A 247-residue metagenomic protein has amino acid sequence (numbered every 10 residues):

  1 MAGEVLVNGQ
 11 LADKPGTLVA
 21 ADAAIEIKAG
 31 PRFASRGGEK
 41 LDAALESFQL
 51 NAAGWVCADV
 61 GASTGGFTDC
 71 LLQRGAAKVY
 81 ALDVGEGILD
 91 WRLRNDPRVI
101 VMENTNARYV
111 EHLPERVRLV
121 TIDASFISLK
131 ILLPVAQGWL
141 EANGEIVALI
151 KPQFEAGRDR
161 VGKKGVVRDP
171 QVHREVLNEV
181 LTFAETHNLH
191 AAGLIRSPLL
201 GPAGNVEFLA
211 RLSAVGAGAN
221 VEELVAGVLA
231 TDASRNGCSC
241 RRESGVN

Functional and structural regions predicted by a protein language model:
M1-A21, G54-C57: A basic, amphipathic helix-loop patch mediating RNA/tRNA/ribosome contacts
A52-S63, L71: Conserved class I S-adenosyl-L-methionine
G65-G66, G87: Glycine-rich SAM-binding Motif I of class I
C70-K78: Conserved S-adenosyl-L-methionine
A77-I131: S-adenosyl-L-methionine
K130-V147: A short glycine-rich, Lys/Arg-flanked "PGG" loop and its adjoining helix->strand segment in the class I
P152-D169: Short, glycine-/aromatic-enriched active-site segment of Class I SAM-dependent methyltransferases
V206, A210-N247: Flexible, glycine-/basic-rich loop-and-beta segments that form/coincide with the SAM-dependent methyltransferase
